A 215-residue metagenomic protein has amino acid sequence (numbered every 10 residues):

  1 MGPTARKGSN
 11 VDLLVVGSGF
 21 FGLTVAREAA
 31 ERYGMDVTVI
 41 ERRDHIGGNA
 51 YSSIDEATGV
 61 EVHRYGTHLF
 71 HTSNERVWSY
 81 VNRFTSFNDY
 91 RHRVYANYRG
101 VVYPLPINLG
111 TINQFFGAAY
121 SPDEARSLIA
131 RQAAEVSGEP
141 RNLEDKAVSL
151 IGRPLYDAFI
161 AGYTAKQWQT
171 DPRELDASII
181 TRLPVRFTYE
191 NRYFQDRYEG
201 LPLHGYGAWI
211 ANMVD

Functional and structural regions predicted by a protein language model:
M1-S9: A short, basic/flexible loop-to-alpha-helix module at the beginning of a structural domain
V11-V39: N-terminal Rossmann-like FAD-binding beta1-loop-alpha1 element of flavoenzymes
G19-F21, D44-G47, G110, A165-K166: Short, solvent-exposed loop/turn segments at secondary-structure junctions
A26-E28, Y51-S52, N82-R83: Short amphipathic alpha-helical segments
A30-E56: Glycine-rich FAD pyrophosphate-binding loop
A57-A134: Dinucleotide-binding Rossmann-like beta1-alpha1 core, especially the glycine-rich loop that anchors the ADP
V101, G110-D215: Active-site/ligand-binding neighborhood in enzyme catalytic cores
